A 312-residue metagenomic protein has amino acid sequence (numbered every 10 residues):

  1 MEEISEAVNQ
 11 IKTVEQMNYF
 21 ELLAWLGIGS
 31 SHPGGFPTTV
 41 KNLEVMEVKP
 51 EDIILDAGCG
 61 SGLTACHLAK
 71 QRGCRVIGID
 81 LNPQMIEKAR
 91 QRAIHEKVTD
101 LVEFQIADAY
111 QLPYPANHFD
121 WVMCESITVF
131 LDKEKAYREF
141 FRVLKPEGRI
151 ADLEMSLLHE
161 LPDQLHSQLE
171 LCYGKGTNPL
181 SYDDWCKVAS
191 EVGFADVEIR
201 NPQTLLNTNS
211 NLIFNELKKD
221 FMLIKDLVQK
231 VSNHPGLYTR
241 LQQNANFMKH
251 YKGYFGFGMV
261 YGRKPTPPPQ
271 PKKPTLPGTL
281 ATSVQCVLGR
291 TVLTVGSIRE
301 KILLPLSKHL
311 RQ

Functional and structural regions predicted by a protein language model:
H32-P50: Conserved alpha-helix/loop element of class I SAM-dependent methyltransferases that forms part of the SAM/SAH-binding
L55-A57, S61-Q111: Class I SAM-dependent methyltransferase SAM/SAH-binding core
Y110-W121: A short acidic, Gly/Pro-enriched loop at the edge of an enzyme's catalytic core that lines a small-molecule cofactor
W121-E134: A short SAM/SAH-binding and catalytic strip from SAM-dependent methyltransferases
E134-R149: A short glycine-rich, Lys/Arg-flanked "PGG" loop and its adjoining helix->strand segment in the class I
M155-G176: Short, glycine-/aromatic-enriched active-site segment of Class I SAM-dependent methyltransferases
T177-G193: Short alpha-helix
E198-H309: Conserved Class I S-adenosyl-L-methionine
